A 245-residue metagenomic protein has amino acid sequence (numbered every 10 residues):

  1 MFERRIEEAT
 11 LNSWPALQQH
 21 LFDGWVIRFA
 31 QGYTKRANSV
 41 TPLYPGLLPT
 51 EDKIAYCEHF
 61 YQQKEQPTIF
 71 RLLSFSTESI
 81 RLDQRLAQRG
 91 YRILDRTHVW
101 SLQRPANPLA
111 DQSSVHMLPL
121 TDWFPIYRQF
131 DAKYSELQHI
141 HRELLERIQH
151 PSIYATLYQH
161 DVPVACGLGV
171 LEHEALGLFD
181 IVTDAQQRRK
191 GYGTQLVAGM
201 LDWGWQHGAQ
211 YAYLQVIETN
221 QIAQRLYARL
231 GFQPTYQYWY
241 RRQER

Functional and structural regions predicted by a protein language model:
M1-E7, P42, T97-H98, R104-H141 (+1 more regions): Short amphipathic alpha-helix that is part of the acyltransferase structural core
M1-Q62, S79, E136-L137: N-terminal charged segments
T50-E58, F179-T183, R189-D202, Q206 (+2 more regions): Conserved acetyl-CoA-binding loop-helix of GNAT-fold acetyltransferases
T50-T121, R241: Acyl-donor-binding surface of acyltransferase catalytic domains
K64-L73, G204-Q215: Conserved GNAT acetyl-CoA-binding A-motif
L72-S79, L214-Q224, R241-R245: Conserved beta-strand-loop-alpha-helix junction that forms the acyl-donor binding cleft
R92-L102, Q215, A228, Q233-R245: Conserved catalytic-core motifs of GNAT/GCN5-like acyltransferases
L137-Q138, R142-D184: A conserved beta-strand-loop-helix scaffold within acyl/acetyltransferase catalytic domains
